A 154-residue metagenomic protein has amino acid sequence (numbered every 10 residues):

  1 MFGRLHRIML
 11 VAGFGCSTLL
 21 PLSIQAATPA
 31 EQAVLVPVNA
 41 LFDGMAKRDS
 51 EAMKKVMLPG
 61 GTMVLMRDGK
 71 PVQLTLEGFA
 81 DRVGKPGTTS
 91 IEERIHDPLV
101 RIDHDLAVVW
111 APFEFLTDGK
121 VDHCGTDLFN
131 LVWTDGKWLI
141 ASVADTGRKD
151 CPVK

Functional and structural regions predicted by a protein language model:
F2, L20-K55, P59, K154: Short, low-complexity N-terminal intrinsically disordered segments enriched in polar/charged residues
R4-V11, L131: Sec-dependent signal peptide recognition, specifically the positively charged N-region followed immediately by
I8-P21: Bacterial N-terminal signal peptides
A46-P86: N-terminal, post-signal-peptide region of Sec/Tat-exported proteins
R48, L58, I95, H104-L106 (+1 more regions): Extracytoplasmic
M57, R67, A111-F115, D127 (+1 more regions): A mature extracytoplasmic/lumenal domain signature
T62, L76-V121: Surface-exposed, charged secondary-structure patches
C124-D150: Short beta-strand edge/turn micro-motifs at domain boundaries
